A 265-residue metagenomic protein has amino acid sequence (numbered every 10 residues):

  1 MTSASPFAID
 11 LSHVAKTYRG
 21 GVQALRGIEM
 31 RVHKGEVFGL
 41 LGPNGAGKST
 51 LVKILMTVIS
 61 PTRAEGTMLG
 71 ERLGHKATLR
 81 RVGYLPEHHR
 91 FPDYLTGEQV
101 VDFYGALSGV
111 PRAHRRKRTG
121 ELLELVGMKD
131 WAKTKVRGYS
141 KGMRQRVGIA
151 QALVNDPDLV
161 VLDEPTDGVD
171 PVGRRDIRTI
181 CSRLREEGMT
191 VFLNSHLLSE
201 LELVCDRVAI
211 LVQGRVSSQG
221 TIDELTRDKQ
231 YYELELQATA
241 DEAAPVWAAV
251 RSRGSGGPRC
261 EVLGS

Functional and structural regions predicted by a protein language model:
M1-S5: Pre-NBD coupling/linker segments of ABC/ABC-like ATPases
P6-L11, K16-V212, V216-S218: ABC transporter nucleotide-binding domains
I177-S265: ABC transporter nucleotide-binding domain
